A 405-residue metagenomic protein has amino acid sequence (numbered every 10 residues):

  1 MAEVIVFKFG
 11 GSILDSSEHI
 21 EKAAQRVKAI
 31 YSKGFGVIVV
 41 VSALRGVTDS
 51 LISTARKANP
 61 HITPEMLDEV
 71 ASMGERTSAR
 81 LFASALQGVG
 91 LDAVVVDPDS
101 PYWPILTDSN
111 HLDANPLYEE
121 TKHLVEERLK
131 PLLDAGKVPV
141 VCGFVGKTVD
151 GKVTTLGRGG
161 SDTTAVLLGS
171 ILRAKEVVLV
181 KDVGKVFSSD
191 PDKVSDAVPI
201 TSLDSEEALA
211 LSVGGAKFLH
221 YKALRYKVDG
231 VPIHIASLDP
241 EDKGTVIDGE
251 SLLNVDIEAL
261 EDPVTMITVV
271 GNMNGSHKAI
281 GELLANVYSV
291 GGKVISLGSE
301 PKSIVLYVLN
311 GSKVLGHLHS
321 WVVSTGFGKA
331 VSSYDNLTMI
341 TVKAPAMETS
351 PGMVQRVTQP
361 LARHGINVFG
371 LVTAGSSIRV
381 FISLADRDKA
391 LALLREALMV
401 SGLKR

Functional and structural regions predicted by a protein language model:
M1-A223, F381-S383, G402: Nucleotide/pyrophosphate-binding catalytic subdomain
E3-I5, F35-V39, D92-V94, K137-V140 (+13 more regions): Structural motif
L44, V183-K185, S237-D242, M273 (+1 more regions): Glycine-rich beta-alpha junction loops
G88, I171, V228-G230, S289 (+1 more regions): Residues at alpha-helix termini
S205, L209-S276: A conserved active-site cap/scaffold subdomain adjacent to cofactor or substrate pockets
T245-R405: A conserved regulatory-domain signal marking ACT and ACT-like small-molecule sensing domains and adjacent regulatory
